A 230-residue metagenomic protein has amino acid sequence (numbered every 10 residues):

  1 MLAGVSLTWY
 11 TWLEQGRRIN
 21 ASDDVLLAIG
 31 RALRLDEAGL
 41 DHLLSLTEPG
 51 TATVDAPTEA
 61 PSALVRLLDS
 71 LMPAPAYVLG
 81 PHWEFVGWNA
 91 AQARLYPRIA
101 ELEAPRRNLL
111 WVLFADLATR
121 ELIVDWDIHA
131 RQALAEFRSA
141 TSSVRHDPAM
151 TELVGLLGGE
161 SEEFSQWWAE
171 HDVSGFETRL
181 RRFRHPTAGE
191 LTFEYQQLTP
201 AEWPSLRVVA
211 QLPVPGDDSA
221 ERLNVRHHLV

Functional and structural regions predicted by a protein language model:
M1, R31, S45, A169 (+1 more regions): Short polybasic/polar patches that bind polyanions
L2-A3, L33, N89: Core residues of bacterial helix-turn-helix
A3-N20, A28-G30: Recognition helix of helix-turn-helix/homeodomain-like DNA-binding domains that insert into the DNA major groove
W9, D24-A28, Q132-E136: A general alpha-helix detector
G16, P49, R98-L102: A short linear boundary/processing microfeature
I19-E59, A63: Short amphipathic recognition helices of helix-turn-helix/homeodomain-type DNA-binding modules
P57, S62-V230: Hydrophobic protein-protein interaction segments
